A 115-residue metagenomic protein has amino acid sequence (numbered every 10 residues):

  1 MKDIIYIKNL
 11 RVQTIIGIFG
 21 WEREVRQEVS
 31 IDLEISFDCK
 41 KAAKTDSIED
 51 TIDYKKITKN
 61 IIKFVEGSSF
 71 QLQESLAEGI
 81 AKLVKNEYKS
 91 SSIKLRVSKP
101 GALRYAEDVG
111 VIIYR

Functional and structural regions predicted by a protein language model:
M1-R115: N-terminal, polar/charged subdomain of small-to-medium soluble alpha/beta proteins
